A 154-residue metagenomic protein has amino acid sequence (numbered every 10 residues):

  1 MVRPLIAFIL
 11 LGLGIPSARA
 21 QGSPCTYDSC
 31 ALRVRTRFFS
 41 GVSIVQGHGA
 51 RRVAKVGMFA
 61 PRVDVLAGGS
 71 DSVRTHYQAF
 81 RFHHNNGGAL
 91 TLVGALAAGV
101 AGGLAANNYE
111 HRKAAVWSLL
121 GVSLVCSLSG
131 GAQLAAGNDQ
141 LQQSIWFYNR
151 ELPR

Functional and structural regions predicted by a protein language model:
M1-R3, S23: Organelle targeting or membrane-anchoring low-complexity regions in eukaryotic organelle proteins
P4-L13: Sec-dependent N-terminal signal peptides
I15-A20: Sec/Tat signal peptide C-region and signal peptidase I cleavage site
Q21, D71-S72, R150: Long, compositionally biased stalk/linker segments that flank transmembrane helices or precede globular domains
Q21-D28: Cleaved targeting-peptide boundary
L32-G68, R74-N138: Hydrophobic alpha-helical membrane-anchor/signal-helix detector
D139-R154: Cytosolic juxtamembrane segments of membrane proteins
